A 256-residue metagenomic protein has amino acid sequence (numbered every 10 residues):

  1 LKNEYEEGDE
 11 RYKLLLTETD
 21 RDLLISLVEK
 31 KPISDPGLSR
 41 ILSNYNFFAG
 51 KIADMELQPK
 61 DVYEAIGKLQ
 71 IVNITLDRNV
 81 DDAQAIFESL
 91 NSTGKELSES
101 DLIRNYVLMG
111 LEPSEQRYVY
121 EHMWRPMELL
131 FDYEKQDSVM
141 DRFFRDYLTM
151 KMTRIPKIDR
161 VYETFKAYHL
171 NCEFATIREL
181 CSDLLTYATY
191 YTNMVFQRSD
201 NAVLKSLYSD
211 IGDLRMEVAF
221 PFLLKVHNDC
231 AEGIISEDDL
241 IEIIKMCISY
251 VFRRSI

Functional and structural regions predicted by a protein language model:
L1-E7: An N-terminal structural lobe/cap that precedes and organizes the functional/catalytic core across diverse proteins
R11, L15-I256: Polyanionic (Asp/Glu-rich) segments that form extended negatively charged tracts
